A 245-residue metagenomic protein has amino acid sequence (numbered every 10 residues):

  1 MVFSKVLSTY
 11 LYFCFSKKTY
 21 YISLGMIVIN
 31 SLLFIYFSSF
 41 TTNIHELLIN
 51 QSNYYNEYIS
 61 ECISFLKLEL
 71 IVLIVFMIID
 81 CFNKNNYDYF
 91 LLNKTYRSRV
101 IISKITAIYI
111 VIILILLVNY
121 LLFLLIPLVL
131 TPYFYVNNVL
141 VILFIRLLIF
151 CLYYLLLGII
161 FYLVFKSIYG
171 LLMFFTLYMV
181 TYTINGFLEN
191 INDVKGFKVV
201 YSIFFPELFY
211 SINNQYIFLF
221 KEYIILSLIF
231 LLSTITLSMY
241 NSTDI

Functional and structural regions predicted by a protein language model:
M1-I27: Aromatic- and glycine-rich beta-strand/loop motifs that create alpha-glucan
K5, K84-N85, L155: A generic alpha-helix surface/boundary motif
Y20, I27-C81, I102-T176, Y210 (+2 more regions): Secretory targeting signals
F37-E57, L171-I245: Terminal transmembrane helical anchor/hairpin motif
Y87-Y89, G158: Interfacial helix-capping/hinge residues at the ends of transmembrane alpha-helices
L91-S98: Short helix-to-coil transition segments within interhelical loops that connect adjacent transmembrane helices
